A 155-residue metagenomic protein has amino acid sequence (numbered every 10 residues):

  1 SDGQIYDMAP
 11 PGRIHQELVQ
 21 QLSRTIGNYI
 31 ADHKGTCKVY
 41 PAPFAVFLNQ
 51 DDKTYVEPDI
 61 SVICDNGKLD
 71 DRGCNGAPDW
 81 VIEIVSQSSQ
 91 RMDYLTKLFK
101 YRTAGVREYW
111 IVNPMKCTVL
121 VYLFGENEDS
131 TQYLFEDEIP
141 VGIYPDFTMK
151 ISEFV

Functional and structural regions predicted by a protein language model:
S1-V155: Gly/Pro/Ser/Thr-rich low-complexity, intrinsically disordered segments predominantly at protein N-termini
